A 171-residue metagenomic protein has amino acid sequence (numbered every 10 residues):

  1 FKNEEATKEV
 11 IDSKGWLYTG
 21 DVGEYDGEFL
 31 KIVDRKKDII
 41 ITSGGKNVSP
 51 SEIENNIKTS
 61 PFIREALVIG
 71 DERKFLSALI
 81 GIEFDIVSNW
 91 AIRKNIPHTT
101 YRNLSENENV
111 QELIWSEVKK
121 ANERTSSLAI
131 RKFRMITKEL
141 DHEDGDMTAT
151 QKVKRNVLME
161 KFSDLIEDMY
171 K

Functional and structural regions predicted by a protein language model:
F1-T42: Conserved ATP-binding/catalytic segment of the ANL
V22, S60-D85: C-terminal boundary motif of the adenylate-forming
G23, K31, V48-P50, N56: Long hydrophobic segments that form regular secondary structure
L30, K37-I39, K46, R64 (+2 more regions): Glycine-centered loop/turn positions within well-structured domains that cap or flank conserved ligand/cofactor-binding
R35, D71-F75, L128-I130: Short Gly/Ser/Thr- and Asp/Glu-enriched loop/turn motifs at secondary-structure junctions
N47, P61-E65, I86-I136: Conserved C-terminal helical docking segment of ANL/AMP-forming enzymes that engages the acyl-acceptor during
E65-L67, W115-K171: Conserved C-terminal "lid"/linker of ANL adenylate-forming enzymes
